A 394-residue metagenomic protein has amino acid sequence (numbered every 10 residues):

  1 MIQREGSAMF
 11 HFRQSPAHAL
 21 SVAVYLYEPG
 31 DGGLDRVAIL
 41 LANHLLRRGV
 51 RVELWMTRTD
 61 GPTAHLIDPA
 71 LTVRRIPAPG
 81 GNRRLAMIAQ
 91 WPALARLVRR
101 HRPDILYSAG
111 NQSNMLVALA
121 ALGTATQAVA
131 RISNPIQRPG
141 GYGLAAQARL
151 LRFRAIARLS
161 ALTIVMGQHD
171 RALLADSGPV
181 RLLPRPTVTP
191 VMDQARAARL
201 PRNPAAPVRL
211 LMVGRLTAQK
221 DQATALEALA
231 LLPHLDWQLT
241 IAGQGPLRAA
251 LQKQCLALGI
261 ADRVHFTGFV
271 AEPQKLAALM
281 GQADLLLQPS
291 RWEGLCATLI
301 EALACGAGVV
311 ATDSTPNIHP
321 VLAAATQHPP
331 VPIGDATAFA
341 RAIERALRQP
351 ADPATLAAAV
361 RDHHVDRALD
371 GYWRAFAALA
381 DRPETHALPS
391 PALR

Functional and structural regions predicted by a protein language model:
G32-L40, V208, M212-L231, P246-Q252: A conserved mid-protein helix/loop that constitutes part of the nucleotide-sugar donor-binding site
V50-R51, Q222-F266: A conserved nucleotide-sugar
A86-P92, Q127, I136-L159: Nucleotide-sugar donor phosphate/pyrophosphate-binding loop at the beta->alpha transition of glycosyltransferases
V98, A157, A277-A283: Short alpha-helical donor nucleotide-sugar binding micro-motif in glycosyltransferases
S108-N114, I132: Short His-centered aromatic/hydrophobic patch
R158-L182, T187-M192: A short, active-site helix/loop in glycosyltransferases that binds the activated sugar's phosphate group
R291: Aromatic "clamp/platform" in nucleotide-sugar-dependent glycosyltransferases that forms part of the donor/acceptor
A324-A336, E344-P350: Conserved acidic donor-binding segment of nucleotide-sugar-dependent glycosyltransferases
